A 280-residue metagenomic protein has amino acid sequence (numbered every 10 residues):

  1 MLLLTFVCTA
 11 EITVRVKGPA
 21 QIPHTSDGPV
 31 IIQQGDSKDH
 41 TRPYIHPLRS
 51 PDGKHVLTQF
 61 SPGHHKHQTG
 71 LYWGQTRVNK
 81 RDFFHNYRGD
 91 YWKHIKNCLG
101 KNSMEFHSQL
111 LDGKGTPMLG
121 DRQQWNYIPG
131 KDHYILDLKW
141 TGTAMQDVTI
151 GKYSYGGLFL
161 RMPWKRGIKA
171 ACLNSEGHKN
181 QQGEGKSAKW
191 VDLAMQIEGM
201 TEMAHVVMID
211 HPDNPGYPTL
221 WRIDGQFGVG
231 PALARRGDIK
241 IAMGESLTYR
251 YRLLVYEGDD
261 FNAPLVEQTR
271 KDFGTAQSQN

Functional and structural regions predicted by a protein language model:
L2-E11: Hydrophobic h-region of N-terminal signal peptides that target proteins for export in Gram-negative bacteria
A10-K66, D260, E267: Beta-strand-rich N-terminal accessory domains
T13-K17, H24, H107-K152: Acidic, contiguous internal or C-terminal segments within carbohydrate-active enzymes that form a structured patch used
P29, Q33-L48, P129-C172: Acidic (Asp/Glu-rich), glycine- and aromatic
D39-F84, C172-L193: Extracellular/lumen-exposed scaffold segments
H65-D132: Extended, loop-rich substrate-binding clefts of extracytoplasmic carbohydrate-active enzymes
D147-P215: Active-site/ligand-binding surface loops and adjacent short beta/alpha elements that line catalytic pockets across
V206-N280: Beta-strand-rich recognition/accessory modules
